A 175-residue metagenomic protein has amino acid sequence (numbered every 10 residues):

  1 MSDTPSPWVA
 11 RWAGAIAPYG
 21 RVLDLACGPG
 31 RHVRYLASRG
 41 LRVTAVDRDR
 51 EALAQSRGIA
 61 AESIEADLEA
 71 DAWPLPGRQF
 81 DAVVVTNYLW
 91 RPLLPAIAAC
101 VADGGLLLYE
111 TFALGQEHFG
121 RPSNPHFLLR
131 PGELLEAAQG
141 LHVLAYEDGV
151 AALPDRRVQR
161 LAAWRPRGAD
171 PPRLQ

Functional and structural regions predicted by a protein language model:
M1-A17: S-adenosyl-L-methionine
A26-G28: Class I SAM-dependent methyltransferase "Motif I" SAM/SAH-binding loop
R31-A70: Class I SAM-dependent methyltransferase SAM/SAH-binding core
P74-A82: A short acidic, Gly/Pro-enriched loop at the edge of an enzyme's catalytic core that lines a small-molecule cofactor
L89-C100: A short, conserved alpha-helix within the catalytic core of class I
G105-F112: Conserved beta-strand signature within the Rossmann-like core of class I S-adenosyl-L-methionine
H126-G140: Short alpha-helix
A152-Q175: Core SAM-dependent methyltransferase catalytic element
